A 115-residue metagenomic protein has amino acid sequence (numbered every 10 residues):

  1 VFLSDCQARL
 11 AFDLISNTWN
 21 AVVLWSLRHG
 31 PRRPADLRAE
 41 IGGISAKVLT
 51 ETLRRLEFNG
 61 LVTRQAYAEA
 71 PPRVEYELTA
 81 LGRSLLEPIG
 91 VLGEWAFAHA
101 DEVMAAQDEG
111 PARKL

Functional and structural regions predicted by a protein language model:
F2-V48, E69, E75: N-terminal helix-turn-helix DNA-binding core of bacterial DNA-binding proteins
L3, R83-L115: Amphipathic alpha-helical dimerization/coiled-coil segments that flank or bridge DNA-binding/regulatory modules
T52: Residues within the DNA-recognition helix of helix-turn-helix
G60: Glycine-centered, phosphate/nucleic-acid-interacting loop/turn motifs that mediate DNA/RNA or nucleotide
R64: Short beta-strand "wing" residues that participate in macromolecule-binding interfaces
A68-V91: Basic, amphipathic "hinge/linker" alpha-helix immediately C-terminal to the N-terminal HTH DNA-binding motif
